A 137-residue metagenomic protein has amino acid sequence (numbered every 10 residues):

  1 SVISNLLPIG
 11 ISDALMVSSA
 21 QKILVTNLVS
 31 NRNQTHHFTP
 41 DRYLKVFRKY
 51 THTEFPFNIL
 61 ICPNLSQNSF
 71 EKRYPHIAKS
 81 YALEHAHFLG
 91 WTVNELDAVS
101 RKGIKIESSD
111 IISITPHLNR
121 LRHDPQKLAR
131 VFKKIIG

Functional and structural regions predicted by a protein language model:
S1, V29-N33, S66-Q67, I114: Short, catalytically relevant binding-site loops at active-site mouths
S1-N5, A86: Short, mixed-charge, low-aromatic patches
S4-S12, F38-Y43: Charged helix-capping and loop-helix junction motifs
I11-A14, K49: A generic local secondary-structure boundary/capping motif
S18-K22, I104: A short helix->loop->beta-strand "cap" motif at the edges of active sites that frequently abuts
V25-N27, C62: Generic beta-sheet signal
H37-G137: C-terminal functional extensions of proteins
